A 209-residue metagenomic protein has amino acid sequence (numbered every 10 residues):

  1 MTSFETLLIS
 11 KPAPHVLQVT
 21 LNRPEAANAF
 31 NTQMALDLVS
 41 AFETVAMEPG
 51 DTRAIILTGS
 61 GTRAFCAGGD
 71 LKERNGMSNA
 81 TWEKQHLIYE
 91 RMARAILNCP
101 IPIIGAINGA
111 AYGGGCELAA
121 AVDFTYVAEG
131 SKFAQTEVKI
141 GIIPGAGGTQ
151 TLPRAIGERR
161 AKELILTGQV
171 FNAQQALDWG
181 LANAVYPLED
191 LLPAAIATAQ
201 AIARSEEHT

Functional and structural regions predicted by a protein language model:
M1-T58, G76, R94: Conserved CoA-thioester-binding segment of acyl-CoA-metabolizing enzymes
V19, R23, L38, L57 (+5 more regions): Terminal peptide-recognition signature
M34-L38, Q85-I88, L118, L191: Hydrophobic alpha-helical membrane-association signature
L36, D51, G59-A95, A111 (+1 more regions): Glycine- (often His-adjacent) and acidic-residue-rich active-site loop that binds/positions the CoA thioester
R94-E206: Crotonase-fold acyl-CoA enzyme core
